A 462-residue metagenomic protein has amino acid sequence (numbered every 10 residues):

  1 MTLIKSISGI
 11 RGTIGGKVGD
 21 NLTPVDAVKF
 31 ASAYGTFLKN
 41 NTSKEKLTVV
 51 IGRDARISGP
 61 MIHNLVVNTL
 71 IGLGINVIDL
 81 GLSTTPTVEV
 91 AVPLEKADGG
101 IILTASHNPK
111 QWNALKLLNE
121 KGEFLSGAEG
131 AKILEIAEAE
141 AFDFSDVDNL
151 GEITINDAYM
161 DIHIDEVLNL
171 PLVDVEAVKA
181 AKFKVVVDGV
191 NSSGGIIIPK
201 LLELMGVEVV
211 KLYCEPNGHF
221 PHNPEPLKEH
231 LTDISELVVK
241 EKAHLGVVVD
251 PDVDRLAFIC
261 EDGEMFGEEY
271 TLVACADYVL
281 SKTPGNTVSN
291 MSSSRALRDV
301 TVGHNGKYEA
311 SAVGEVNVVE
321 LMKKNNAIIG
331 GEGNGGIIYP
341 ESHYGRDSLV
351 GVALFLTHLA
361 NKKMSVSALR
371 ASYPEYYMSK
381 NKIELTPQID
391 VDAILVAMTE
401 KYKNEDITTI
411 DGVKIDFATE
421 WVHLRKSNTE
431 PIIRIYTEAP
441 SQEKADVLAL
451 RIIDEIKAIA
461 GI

Functional and structural regions predicted by a protein language model:
M1-N68, G72-L73, E152-V185: An N-terminal, well-structured beta->alpha segment
K5-S6, I51, V77-L82, I102-L103 (+8 more regions): General beta-strand structural signal in soluble alpha/beta enzymes
T13, N113-E241: Gly/Ser/Thr-enriched, mixed-charge loops and adjacent short helices that form phosphate/oxyanion-binding elements
T36, T48-W112, K200-I259: N-terminal small/polar loop signature for handling phosphorylated ligands or for N-terminal nucleophile
G52-R53, V187-G189, C260, E341 (+1 more regions): Short glycine-centered, acidic/aromatic-flanked micro-motifs in structured strand/loop junctions that mark active-site
K132-D165, N169, C260-G333, I338: Proline/glycine-rich low-complexity loops and linkers
H244-L245, T283-I462: Phosphate-binding and adjacent anionic-ligand microenvironments
